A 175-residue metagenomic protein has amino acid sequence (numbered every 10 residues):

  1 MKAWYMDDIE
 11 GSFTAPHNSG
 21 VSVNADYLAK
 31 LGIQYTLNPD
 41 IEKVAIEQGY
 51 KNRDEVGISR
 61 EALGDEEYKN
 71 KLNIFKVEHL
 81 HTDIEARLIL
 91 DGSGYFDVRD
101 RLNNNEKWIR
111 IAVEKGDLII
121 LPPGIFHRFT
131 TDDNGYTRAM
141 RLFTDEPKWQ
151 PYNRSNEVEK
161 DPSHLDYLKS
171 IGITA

Functional and structural regions predicted by a protein language model:
M1-V56: N-terminal leader/capping segments at the start of a protein or of a new domain
E55-T82: Conserved short histidine dyad/triad with adjacent acidic residue
L72-A86, N105-K107, V113-E114: A short beta-loop-beta micro-motif enriched in histidine and acidic residues
L80-D100, I120: Short, conserved beta-strand element in jelly-roll/cupin
F96-D97, N104, I120, H127-F129 (+1 more regions): Eukaryotic short linear interaction motifs
L102-N104, G135: Short, surface-exposed beta-strand-loop junctions and turns on beta-sheet-rich folds
A112-D133: Conserved metal-binding segment of the jelly-roll/cupin
R128-A175: Double-stranded beta-helix
